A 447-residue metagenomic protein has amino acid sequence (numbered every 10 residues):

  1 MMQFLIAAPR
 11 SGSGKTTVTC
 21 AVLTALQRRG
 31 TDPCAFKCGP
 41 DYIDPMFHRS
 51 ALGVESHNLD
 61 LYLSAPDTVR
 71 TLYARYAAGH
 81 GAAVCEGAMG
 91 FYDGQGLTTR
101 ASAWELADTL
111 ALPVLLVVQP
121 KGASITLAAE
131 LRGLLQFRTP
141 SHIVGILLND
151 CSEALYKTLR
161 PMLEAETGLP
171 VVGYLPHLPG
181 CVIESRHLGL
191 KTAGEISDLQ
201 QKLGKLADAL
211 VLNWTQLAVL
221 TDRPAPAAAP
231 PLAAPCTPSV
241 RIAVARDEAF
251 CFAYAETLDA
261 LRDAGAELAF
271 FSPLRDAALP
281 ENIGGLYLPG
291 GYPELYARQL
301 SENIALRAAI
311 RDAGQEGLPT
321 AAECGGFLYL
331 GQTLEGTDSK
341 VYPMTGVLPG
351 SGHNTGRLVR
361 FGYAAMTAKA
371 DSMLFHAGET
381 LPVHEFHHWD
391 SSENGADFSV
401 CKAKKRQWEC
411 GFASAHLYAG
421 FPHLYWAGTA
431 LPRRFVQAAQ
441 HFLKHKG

Functional and structural regions predicted by a protein language model:
M1-M2, P235-R241: A short, charged/proline- and glycine-enriched loop that marks the coil->beta-strand transition at the N-terminal
M2-L110, V118-H142, D150, A154-K157: ATP-dependent carboxylate-amine ligase catalytic core
L5, V84-E86, L115-V117, L147 (+2 more regions): Structural motif
K37-C38, V171-P179, E267-R275: Beta-strand->loop->alpha-helix junctions that form or flank phosphate-binding loops in nucleotide-handling enzymes
A107, C236-P238, F250-D263, E267-L268 (+2 more regions): C-terminal and late-domain segments of enzyme folds
S124-A234: Internal gly/pro-rich beta-alpha loop/helix module that stabilizes soluble enzyme cofactors or their anionic handles
P238-Q315: Phosphate-binding active sites in nucleotide-utilizing proteins
P293-D371: Cysteine-nucleophile active-site neighborhood
